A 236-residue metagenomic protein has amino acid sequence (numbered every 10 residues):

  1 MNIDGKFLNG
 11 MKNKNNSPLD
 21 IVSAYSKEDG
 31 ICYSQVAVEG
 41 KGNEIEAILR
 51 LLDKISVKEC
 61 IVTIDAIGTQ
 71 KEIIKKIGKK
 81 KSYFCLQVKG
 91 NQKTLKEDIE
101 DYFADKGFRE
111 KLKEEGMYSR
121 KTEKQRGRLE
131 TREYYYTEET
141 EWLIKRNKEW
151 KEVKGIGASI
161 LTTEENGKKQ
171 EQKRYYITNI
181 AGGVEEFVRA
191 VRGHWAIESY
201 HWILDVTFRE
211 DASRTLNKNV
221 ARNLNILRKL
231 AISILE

Functional and structural regions predicted by a protein language model:
M1, K111-E115, H201-T207: Short coil/turn segments at secondary-structure boundaries
M1-I64, T69-E72, K80: Conserved, well-structured functional cores that handle cations and Mg-NTP chemistry
I31-Q35, E186-F187, A212-S213: Short small-residue beta-strand/loop micro-motif enriched in glycine and branched aliphatics
D53, A104, F108, I232-E236: Generic secondary-structure signature for well-ordered alpha-helical cores
I74-S82, A104: Short, surface-exposed basic-aromatic patches at helix termini and helix-loop junctions that form
Y83-V88: Short hydrophobic alpha-helical runs that function as membrane-insertion/retention elements
K89-R192: An anionic, glycine-rich sequence signature occurring as long contiguous blocks
R192-E236: Basic, amphipathic alpha-helical segments enriched in Lys/Arg and hydrophobic/aromatic residues
